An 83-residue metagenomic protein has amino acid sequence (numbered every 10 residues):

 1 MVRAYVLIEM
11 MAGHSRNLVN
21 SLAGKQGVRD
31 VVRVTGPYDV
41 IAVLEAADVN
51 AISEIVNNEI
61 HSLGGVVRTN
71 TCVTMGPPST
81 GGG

Functional and structural regions predicted by a protein language model:
M1-G83: A compositional/biophysical signature of low hydrophobicity enriched in polar/charged and small residues
